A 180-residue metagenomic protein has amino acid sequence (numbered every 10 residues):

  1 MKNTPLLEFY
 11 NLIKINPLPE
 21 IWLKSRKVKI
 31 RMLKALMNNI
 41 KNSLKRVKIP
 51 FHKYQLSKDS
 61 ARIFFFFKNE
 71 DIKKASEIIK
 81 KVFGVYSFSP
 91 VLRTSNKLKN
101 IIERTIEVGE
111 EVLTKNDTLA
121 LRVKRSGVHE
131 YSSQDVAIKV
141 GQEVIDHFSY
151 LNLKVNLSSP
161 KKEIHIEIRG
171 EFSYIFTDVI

Functional and structural regions predicted by a protein language model:
K2-I180: RNA-binding accessory domains that recognize and position tRNA/RNA substrates
